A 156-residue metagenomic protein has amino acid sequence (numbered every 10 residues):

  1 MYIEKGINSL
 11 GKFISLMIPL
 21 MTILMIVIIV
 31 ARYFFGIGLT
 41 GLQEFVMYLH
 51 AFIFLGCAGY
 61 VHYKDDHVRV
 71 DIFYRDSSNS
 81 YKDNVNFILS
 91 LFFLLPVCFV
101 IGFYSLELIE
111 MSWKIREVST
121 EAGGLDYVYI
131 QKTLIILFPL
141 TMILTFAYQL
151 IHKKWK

Functional and structural regions predicted by a protein language model:
M1-K156: Alpha-helical transmembrane segments and membrane-interface helix-loop junctions in multi-pass membrane proteins
